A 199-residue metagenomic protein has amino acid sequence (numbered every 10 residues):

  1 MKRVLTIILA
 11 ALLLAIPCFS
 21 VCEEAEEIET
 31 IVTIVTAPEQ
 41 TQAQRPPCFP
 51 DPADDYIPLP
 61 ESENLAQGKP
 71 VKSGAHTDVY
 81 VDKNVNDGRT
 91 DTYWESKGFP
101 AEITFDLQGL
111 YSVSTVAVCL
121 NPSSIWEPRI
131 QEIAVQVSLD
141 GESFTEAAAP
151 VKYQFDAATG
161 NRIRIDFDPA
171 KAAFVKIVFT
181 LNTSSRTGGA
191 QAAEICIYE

Functional and structural regions predicted by a protein language model:
M1-V4: Positively charged n-region of N-terminal signal peptides that target proteins for export
I7, I31-A37, Q42, D78 (+3 more regions): N-terminal compositionally biased, intrinsically disordered segments and leader/signal-like regions
I8-P17: Bacterial N-terminal signal peptides
P17-E29: Sec-dependent signal peptide cleavage junction
I28-E61: N-terminal pre-domain segments of enzymes
P50-N86: Predominantly extracellular/luminal regions of secreted and cell-surface proteins, especially disulfide-bonded
D87-E146, T159-E199: Aromatic, loop-rich ligand-recognition surfaces of beta-strand-rich domains
E146-F155: Solvent-exposed serine/threonine-rich low-complexity stretches and specific carbohydrate-binding patches
